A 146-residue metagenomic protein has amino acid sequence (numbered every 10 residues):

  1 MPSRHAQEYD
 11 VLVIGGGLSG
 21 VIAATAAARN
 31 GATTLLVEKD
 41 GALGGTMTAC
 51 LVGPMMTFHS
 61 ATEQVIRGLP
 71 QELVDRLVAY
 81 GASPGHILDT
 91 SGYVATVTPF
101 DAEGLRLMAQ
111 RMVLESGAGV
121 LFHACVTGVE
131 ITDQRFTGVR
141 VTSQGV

Functional and structural regions predicted by a protein language model:
S3-A6, V146: Solvent-exposed alpha-helices and their adjacent loops that cap or buttress functional pockets in soluble metabolic
H5-S19: Beta1/beta-strand and adjacent pyrophosphate-binding region of the FAD-binding site in flavoprotein oxidoreductases
Q7-Y9, I22, Y93-A95: A short, structure-level motif marking secondary-structure boundaries and short turns
I14-G16, V37, T142: Short His-Asn-centered micro-motif
L18-S19, G41-A42, T127, Q144-V146: Short, glycine-/Ser/Thr-/acidic-enriched flexible segments
S19, A23-A28: Small-residue (primarily alanine) positions within well-ordered alpha-helices, especially packing/interaction faces
A26, A32-T33, E38-G128, T132: Conserved N-terminal/central alpha/beta ligand/cofactor-binding core
E130-V146: Conserved beta-strand-loop-beta-strand element in the redox core of flavoprotein oxidoreductases
